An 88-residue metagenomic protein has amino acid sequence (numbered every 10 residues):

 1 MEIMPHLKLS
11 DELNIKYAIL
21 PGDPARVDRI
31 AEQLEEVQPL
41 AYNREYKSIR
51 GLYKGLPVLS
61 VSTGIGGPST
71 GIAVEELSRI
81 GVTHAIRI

Functional and structural regions predicted by a protein language model:
M1-I88: Metabolite-binding pocket within alpha/beta catalytic cores that recognizes anionic/polar moieties
